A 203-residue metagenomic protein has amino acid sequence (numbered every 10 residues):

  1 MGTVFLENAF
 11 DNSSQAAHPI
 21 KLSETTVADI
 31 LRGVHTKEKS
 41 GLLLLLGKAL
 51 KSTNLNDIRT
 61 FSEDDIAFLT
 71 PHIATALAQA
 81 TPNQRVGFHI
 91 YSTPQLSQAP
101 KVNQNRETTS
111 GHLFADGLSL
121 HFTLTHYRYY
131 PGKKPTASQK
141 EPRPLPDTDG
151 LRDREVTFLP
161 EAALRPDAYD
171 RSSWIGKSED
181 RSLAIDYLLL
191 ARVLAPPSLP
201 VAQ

Functional and structural regions predicted by a protein language model:
M1-P82, Q203: N-terminal Sec/ER secretory leader and immediately downstream segment of secreted/extracellular precursors
A9-D11, Y91-Q95, D116-L120, T125-Y129 (+1 more regions): Solvent-exposed coil/turn segments that connect beta secondary-structure elements in extracytoplasmic/periplasmic
K37-T53, S92-E107, L118, W174-K177 (+2 more regions): Intrinsically disordered, low-complexity coil segments
T53-I58, Y91, L151-E155: A generic short-segment signal for beta-strand/edge and adjacent turn/coil regions
I66-F88, S92-E107, G111-D116, L120-H121: Mid-length scaffold segments of soluble, non-membrane domains
T109-H121, R128-E141: Alpha-helical bundle protein-protein interaction modules that mediate dimerization/oligomerization and scaffolding
Y129-A202: Polybasic, proline/glycine-rich intrinsically disordered low-complexity segments
